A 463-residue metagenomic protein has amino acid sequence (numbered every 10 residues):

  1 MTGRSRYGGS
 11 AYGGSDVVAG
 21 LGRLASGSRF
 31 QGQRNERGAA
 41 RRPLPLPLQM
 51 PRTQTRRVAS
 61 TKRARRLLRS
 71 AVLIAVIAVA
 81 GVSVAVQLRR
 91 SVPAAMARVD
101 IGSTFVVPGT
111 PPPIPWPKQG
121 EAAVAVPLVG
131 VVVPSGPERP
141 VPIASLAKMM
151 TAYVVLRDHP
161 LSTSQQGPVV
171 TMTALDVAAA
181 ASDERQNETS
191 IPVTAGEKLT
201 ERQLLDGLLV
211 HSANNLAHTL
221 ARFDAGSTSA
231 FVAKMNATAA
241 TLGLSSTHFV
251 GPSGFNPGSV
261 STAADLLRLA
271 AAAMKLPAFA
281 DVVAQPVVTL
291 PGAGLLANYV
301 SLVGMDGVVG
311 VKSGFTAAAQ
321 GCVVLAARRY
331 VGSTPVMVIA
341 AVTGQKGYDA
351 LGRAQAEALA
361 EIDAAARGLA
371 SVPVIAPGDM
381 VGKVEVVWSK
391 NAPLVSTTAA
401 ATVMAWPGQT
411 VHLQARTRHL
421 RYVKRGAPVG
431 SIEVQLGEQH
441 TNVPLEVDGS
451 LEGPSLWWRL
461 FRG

Functional and structural regions predicted by a protein language model:
M1-R69: Terminal targeting segments of Actinobacterial cell-envelope proteins
G3-R4, G20, R90-A264, A271-P277: Active-site-adjacent loops and short helices of periplasmic peptidoglycan-processing enzymes
M50-G102: Hydrophobic single-pass membrane-targeting/anchoring helices
R69, A85-P93, R367-G463: Conserved SxxK-family serine transpeptidase/carboxypeptidase catalytic domain of penicillin-binding proteins
P112-I114, G196, S313-A317, Y422-V423: Short Gly/Pro-enriched turn/cap motifs at secondary-structure boundaries
P127-V129, R157-H159, T173-V177, F223-A225 (+9 more regions): Solvent-exposed coil/turn segments that connect beta secondary-structure elements in extracytoplasmic/periplasmic
V132-P142, N187-S190, V309-S313, C322 (+1 more regions): N-terminal post-signal-peptidase region of extra-cytosolic proteins
A280-L369: A penicillin-recognizing enzyme superfamily signal
